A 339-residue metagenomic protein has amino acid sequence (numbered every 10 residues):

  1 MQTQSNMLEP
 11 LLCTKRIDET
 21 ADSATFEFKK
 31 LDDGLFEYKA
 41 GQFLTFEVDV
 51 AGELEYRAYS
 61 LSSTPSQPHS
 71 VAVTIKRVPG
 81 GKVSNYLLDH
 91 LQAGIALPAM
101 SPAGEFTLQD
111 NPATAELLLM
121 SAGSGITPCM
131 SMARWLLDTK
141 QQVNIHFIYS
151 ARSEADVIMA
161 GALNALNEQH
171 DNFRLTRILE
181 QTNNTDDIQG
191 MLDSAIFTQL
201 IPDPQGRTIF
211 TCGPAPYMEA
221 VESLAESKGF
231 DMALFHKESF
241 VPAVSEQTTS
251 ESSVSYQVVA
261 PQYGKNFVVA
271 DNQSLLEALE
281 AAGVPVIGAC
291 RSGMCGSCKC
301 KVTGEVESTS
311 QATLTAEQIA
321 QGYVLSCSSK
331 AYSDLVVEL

Functional and structural regions predicted by a protein language model:
Q2-A96, M100, T114-A115, A151-S153 (+2 more regions): Ferredoxin-reductase
Q4, Y86-S252, Q257-V259, V268: FNR/FR-type flavoprotein reductase catalytic core
A40-Q42, T249-Y256, G293-G296: A short, compositionally biased
Q42, S60-P65, A270-L276, T313-T315 (+1 more regions): A short, sequence-level motif marking secondary-structure junctions
F46, S255-P261, C298, V302: Short polybasic amphipathic segments
E47, W135-D138, K301, E305: Active-site catalytic microenvironments for nucleophilic, acid-base chemistry
V254-I287, R291: C-terminal accessory/binding modules appended to enzymatic or scaffolding proteins
A278-I287, G296-L339: Iron-sulfur (Fe-S) cluster-binding segments and ferredoxin-like electron-carrier domains, especially [2Fe-2S]
